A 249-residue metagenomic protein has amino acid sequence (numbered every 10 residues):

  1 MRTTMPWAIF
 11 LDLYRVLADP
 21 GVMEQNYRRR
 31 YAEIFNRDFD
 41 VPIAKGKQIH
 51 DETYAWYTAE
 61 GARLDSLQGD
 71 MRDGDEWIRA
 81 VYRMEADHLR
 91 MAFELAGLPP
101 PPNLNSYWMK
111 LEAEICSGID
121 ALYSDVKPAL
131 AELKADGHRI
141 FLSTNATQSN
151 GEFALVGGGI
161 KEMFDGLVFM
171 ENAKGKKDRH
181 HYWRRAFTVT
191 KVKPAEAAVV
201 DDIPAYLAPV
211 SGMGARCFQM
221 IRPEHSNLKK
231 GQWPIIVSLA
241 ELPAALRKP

Functional and structural regions predicted by a protein language model:
M1-L11, K127, A131, S143 (+1 more regions): Asp-based, Mg2+/Mn2+-dependent phosphohydrolase catalytic module
R2-D65, M213: Active-site neighborhood of HAD-like aspartate-dependent phosphohydrolases
P6, Y82-A86, L95-P102, A113-L142 (+2 more regions): Short, acidic loop-to-helix structural element flanking the phosphoryl-transfer center in phosphate-processing enzymes
E24-F35, I49-T58, E85-L89, W108-I115 (+1 more regions): Hydrophobic alpha-helical core bundles mediating ligand binding, dimerization, or RNAP-core interactions
F35-I49, L95-M109, E162-M163: Short, surface-exposed acidic
R37, L98, H138, V192 (+1 more regions): Short glycine/serine/threonine/alanine-rich loop segments
E52-L111: A metal-dependent, Asp-based hydrolase signature
G74-R79, C116, E171-N172: A short acidic, glycine-rich active-site loop that binds or catalyzes chemistry on phosphate/adenosine moieties
